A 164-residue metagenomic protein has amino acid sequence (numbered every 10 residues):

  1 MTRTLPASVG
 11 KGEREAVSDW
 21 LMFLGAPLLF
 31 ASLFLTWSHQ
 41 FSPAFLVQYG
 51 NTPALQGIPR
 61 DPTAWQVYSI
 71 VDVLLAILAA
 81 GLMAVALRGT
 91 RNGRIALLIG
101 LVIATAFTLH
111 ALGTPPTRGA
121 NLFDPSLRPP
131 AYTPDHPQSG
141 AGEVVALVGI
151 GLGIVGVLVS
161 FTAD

Functional and structural regions predicted by a protein language model:
T2-D164: Compact integral membrane and secretory-pathway proteins
